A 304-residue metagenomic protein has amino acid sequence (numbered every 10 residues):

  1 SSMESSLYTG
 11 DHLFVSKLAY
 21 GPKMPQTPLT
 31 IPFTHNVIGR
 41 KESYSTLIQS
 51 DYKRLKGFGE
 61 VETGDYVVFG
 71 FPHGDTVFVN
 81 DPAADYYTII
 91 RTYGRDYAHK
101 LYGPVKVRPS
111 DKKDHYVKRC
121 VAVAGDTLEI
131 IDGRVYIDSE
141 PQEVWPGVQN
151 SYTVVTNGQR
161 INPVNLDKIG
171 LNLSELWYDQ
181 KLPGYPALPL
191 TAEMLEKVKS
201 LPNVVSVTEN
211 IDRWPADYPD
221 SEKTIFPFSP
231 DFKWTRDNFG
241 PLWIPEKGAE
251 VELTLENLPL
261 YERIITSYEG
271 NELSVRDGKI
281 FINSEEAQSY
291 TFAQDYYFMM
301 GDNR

Functional and structural regions predicted by a protein language model:
S1-M3: Aromatic-capped interface at the extracytoplasmic side of an N-terminal signal-anchor transmembrane helix
T9-R304: Soluble "head" domains of membrane/secretory-pathway proteins
